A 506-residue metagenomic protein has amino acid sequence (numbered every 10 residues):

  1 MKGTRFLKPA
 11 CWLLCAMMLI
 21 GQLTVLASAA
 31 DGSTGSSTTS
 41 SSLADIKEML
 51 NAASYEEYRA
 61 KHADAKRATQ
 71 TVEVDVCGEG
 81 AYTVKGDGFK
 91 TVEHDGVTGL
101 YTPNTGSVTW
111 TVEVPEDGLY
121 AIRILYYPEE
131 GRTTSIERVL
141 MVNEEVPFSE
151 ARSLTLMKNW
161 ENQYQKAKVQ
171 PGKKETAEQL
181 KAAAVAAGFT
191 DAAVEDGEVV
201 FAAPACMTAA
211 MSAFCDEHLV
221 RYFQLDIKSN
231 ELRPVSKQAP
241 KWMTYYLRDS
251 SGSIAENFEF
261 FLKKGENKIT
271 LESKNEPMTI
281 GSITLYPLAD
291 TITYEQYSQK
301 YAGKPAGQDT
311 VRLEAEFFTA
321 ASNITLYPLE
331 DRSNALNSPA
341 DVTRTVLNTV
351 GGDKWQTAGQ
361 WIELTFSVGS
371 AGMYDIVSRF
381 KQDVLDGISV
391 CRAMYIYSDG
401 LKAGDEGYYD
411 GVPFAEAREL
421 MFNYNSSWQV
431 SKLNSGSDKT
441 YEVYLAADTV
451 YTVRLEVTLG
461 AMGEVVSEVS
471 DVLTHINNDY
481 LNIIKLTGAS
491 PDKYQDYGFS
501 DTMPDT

Functional and structural regions predicted by a protein language model:
M1-R5: N-terminal secretory signal peptides that target proteins for export/translocation
L7-M17: Sec-dependent N-terminal signal peptides
P9, L23, D75-C77: Compositionally biased, intrinsically disordered low-complexity segments
L19-S28: C-terminal segment of classical bacterial N-terminal signal peptides
A30-T506: Extracytoplasmic
